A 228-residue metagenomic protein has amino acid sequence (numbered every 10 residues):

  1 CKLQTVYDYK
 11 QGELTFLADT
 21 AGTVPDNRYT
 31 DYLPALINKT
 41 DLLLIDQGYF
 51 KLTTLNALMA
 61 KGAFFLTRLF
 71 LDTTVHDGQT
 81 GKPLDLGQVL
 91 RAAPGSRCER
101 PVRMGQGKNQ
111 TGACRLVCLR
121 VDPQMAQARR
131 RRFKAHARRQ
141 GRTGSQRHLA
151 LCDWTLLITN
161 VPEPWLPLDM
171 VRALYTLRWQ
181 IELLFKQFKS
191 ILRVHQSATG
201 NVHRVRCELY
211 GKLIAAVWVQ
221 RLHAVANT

Functional and structural regions predicted by a protein language model:
C1-T228: Single, function-defining residue in the core of a domain
